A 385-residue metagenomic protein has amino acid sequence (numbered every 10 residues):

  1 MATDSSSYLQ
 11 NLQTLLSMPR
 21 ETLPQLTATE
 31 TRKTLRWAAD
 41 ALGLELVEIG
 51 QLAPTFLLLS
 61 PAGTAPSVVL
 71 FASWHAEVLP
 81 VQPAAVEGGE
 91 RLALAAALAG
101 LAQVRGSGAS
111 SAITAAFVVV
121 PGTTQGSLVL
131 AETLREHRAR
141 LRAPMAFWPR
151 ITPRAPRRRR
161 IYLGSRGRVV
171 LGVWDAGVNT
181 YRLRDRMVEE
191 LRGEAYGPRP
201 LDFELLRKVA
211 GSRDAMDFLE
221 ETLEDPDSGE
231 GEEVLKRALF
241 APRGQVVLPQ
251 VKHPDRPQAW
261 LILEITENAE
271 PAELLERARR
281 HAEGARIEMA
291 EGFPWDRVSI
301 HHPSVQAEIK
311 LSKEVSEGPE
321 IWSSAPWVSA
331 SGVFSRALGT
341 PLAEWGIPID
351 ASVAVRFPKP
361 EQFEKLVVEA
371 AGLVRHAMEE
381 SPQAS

Functional and structural regions predicted by a protein language model:
A2-V86, V104-G106, S111-I113: Acidic/His- and Gly-rich active-site-bordering loop/insert found across diverse amide/peptide-bond hydrolases
S17, I262-E267, R286-V305, S324-A325: A short beta-alpha structural unit
G43-G50, G284-M289, E317-W322: Short secondary-structure junctions
A85-R166, M378-A384: Acidic/histidine-rich catalytic neighborhood of metal-dependent amide-processing enzymes
A139-A269: Midchain, well-structured core segments that form catalytic/ion-binding scaffolds
W174, A241-P257, V315-L373, A377-M378: Zn-dependent metallopeptidase/amidohydrolase metal-coordination segment
R184-E189, L274-A282: Short amphipathic alpha-helices in soluble, non-transmembrane regions that often serve as interface/regulatory elements
E190-Y196, P200, L205-T222, P226 (+2 more regions): Active-site-adjacent substrate-binding region of metalloamidase/peptidase-like peptide-processing proteins
